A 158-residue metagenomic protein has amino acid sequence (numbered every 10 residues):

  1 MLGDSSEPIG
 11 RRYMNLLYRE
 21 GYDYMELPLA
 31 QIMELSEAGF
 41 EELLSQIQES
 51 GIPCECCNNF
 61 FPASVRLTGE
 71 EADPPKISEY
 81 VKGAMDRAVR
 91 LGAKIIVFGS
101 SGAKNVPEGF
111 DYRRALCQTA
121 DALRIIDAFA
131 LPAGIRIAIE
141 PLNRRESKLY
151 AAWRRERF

Functional and structural regions predicted by a protein language model:
M1-K94, R124, L131: N-terminal pre-domain/capping segments
P8-R12, T68-F158: Active-site acidic/histidine proton-transfer and metal-coordination neighborhood in alpha/beta enzyme cores
